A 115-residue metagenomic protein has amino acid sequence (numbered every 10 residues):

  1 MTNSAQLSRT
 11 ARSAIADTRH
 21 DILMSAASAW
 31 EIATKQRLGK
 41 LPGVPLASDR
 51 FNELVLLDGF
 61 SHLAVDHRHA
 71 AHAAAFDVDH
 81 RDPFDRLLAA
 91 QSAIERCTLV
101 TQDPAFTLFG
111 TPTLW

Functional and structural regions predicted by a protein language model:
M1-S25, L38-E53, E95, P104 (+1 more regions): Short, well-structured N-terminal submotif of metal-dependent ribonuclease cores
I32: Phosphate/NTP-binding elements of NTP-utilizing enzymes
V44-S48, L56-Q102: Active-site neighborhoods of divalent-metal-dependent phosphate/nucleic-acid chemistry enzymes
G110-W115: Active-site regions of enzymes building and remodeling cell-envelope glycoconjugates
